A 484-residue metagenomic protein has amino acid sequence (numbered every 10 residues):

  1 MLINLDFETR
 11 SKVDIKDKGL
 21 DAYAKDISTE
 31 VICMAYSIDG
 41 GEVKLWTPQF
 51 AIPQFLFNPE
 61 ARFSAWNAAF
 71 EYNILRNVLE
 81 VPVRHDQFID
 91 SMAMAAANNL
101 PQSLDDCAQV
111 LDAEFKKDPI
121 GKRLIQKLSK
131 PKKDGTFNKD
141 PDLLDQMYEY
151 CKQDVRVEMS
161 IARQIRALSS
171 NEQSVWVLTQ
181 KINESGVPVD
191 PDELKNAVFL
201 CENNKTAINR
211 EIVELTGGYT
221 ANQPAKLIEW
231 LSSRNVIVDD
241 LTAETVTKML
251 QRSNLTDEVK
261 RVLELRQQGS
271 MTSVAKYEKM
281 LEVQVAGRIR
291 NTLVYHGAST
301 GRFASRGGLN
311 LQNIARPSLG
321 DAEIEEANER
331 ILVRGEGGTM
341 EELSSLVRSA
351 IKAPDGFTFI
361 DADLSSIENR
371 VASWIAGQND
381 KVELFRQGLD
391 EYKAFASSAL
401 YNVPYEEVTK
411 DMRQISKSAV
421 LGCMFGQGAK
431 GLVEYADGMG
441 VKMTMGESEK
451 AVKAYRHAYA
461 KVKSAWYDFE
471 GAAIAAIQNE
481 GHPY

Functional and structural regions predicted by a protein language model:
M1-V13, C33-A35, N99, V110 (+5 more regions): Conserved "right-hand" nucleotidyltransferase catalytic core of DNA-directed polymerases
F7-V13, A22-A24, N67: Ser/Thr-glycine-rich phosphate-binding loops at phosphate-binding pockets of nucleotides, nucleotide cofactors
G19-A22, D361, E368-V403: Metal-dependent catalytic core segments for phosphate chemistry
K25-Q49, F55-R166, L389-L400: Active-site-proximal helix-loop-helix substrate-binding element of RNase H-like nuclease domains
A69-V81, N98, I228-N235, S365-N379 (+1 more regions): Short active-site loop/helix that positions an aromatic residue
P82-H85, T206, V238-L241, E323-E325 (+2 more regions): Cytochrome P450 catalytic domain signature, combining two hallmark sequence patches
Q87-D90, E172-V177, T409-A419: Alpha-helical scaffolds flanking conserved acidic
E202, V213, V408-G426: Amphipathic, charged-and-aliphatic alpha-helical interface segments that function as noncatalytic docking
